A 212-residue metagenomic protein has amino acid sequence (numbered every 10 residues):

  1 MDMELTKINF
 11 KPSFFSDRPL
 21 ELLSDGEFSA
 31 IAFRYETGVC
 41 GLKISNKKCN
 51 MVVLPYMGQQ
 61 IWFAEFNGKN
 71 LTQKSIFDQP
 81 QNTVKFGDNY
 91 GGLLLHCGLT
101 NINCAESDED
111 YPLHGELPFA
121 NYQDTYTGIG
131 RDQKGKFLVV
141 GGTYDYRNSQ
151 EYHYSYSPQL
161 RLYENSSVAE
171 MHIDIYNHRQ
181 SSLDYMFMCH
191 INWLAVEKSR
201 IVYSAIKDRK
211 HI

Functional and structural regions predicted by a protein language model:
M1-E164, V168, S181-M186, W193-I212: Surface-exposed acidic/polar loop and edge beta-strand patches at domain peripheries
D174-I175: Hydrophobic beta-strand positions in extracellular immunoglobulin-like domains
